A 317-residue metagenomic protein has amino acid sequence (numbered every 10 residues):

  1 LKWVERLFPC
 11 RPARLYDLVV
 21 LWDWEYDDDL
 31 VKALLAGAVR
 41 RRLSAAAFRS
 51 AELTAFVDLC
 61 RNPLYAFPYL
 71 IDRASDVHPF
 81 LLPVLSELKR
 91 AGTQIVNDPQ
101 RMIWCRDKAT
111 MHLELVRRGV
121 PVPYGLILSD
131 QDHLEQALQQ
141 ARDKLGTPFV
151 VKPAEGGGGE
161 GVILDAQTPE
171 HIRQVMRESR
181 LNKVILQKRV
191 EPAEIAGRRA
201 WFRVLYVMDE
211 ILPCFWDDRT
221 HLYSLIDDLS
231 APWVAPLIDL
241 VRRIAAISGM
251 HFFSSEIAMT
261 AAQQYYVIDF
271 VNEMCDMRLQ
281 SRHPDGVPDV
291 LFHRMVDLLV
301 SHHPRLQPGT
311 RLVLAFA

Functional and structural regions predicted by a protein language model:
L1-P12, E52-A55: Short N-terminal or domain-adjacent regulatory/targeting segments
A13-V20: Extreme N-terminal starter segment of soluble prokaryotic enzymes
D23-S129: Conserved N-proximal alpha/beta basic substrate-recognition cap immediately N-terminal to, or forming the N-lobe
L115-V116, R142-E160, L181-A196: ATP-grasp fold ATP-binding core
P123-G146: Rossmann-like NAD(P)H-binding beta-loop-alpha module
I163-S248: Phosphate-binding site of ATP-dependent enzymes
M250-A262: A short glycine-rich, hydrophobically flanked beta-strand micro-motif that places a catalytic Asp/Glu for divalent metal
M259-A317: C-terminal active-site "lid" helix and adjoining low-complexity regulatory extension at the edge of ATP-using catalytic
